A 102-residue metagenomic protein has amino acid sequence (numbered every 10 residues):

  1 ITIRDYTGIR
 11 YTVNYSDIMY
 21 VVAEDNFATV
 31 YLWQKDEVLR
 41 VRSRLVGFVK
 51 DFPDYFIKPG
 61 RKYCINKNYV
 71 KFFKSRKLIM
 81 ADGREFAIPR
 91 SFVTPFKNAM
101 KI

Functional and structural regions predicted by a protein language model:
I1-A81, A87: Conserved binding/recognition cores within well-folded domains
F96: Basic, Lys/Arg-enriched C-terminal extension of HTH/homeodomain DNA-binding domains
K101-I102: Tandem repeat protein-protein interaction scaffolds, dominated by ankyrin-repeat arrays but also generalizing to other
